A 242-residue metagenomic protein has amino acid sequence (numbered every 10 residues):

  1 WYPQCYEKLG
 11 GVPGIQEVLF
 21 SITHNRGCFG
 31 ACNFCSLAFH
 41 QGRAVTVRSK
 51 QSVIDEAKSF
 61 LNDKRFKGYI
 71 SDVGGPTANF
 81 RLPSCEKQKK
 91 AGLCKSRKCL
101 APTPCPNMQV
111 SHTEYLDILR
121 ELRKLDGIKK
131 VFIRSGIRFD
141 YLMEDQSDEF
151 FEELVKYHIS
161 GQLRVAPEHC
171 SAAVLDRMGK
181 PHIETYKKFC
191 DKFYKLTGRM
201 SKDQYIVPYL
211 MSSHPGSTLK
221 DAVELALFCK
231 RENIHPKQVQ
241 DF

Functional and structural regions predicted by a protein language model:
W1-S21: N-terminal [4Fe-4S]-dependent radical SAM core
I15-R48: Canonical Radical SAM [4Fe-4S] cluster-binding loop centered on the CxxxCxxC motif and its immediate flanking residues
C28, C32, V53, V165 (+1 more regions): Conserved, mostly hydrophobic/aromatic
Q41-Y69: Conserved alpha-helical substructure of the radical SAM core
K50-I54, Y115, Y186, A222: Amphipathic alpha-helical segments in well-structured domains
S59-V207, M211-P215: Conserved SAM/AdoMet-binding glycine-rich loop
E149-F150, H214-R231: Catalytic cores of alpha/beta
